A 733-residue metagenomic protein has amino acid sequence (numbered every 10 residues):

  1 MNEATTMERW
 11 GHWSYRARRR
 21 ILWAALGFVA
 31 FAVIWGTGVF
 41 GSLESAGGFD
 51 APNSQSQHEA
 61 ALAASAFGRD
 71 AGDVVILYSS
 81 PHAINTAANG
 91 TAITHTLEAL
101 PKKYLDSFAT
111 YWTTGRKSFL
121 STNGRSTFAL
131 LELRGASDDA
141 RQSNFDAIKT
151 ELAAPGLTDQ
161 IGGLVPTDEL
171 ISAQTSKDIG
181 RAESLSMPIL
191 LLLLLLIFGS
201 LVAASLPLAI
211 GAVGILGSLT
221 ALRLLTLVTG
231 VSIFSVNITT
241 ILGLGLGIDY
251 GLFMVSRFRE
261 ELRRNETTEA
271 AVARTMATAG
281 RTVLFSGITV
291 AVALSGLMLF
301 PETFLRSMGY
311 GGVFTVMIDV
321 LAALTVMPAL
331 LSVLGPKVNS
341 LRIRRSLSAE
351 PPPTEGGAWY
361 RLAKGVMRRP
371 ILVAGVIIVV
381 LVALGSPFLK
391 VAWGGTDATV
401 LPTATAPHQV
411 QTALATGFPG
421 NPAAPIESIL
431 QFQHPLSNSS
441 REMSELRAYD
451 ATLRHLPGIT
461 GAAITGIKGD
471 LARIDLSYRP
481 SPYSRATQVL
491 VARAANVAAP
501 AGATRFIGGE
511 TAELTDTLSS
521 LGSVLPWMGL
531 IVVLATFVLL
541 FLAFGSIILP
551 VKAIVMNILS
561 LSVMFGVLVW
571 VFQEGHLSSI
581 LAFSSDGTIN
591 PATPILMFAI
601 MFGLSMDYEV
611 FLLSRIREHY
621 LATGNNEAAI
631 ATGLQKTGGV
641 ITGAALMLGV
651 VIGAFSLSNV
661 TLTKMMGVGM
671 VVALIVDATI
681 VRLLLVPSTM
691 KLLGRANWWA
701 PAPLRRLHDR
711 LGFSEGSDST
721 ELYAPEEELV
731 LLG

Functional and structural regions predicted by a protein language model:
M1-S42, G135-W393, G502, E510-G733: Membrane-embedded transmembrane helical bundles of large multi-pass transporters/channels
L43, P52-D73, P81-V165, K390-S579 (+3 more regions): Structured non-transmembrane domains adjacent to transmembrane bundles in polytopic membrane proteins
